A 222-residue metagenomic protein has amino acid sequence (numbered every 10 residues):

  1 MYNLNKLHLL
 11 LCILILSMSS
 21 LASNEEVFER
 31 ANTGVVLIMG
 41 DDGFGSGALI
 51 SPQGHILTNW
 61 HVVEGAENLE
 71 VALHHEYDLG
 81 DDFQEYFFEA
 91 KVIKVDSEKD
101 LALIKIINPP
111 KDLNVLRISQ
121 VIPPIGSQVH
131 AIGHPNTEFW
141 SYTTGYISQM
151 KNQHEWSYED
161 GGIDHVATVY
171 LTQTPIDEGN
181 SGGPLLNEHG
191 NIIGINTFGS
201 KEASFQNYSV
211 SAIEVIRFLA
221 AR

Functional and structural regions predicted by a protein language model:
M1-L9: Bacterial N-terminal signal peptides that target proteins for export
S17-S19: N-terminal signal peptide c-region/cleavage motif recognized by signal peptidases
L21-F28: Cleaved targeting-peptide boundary
S23, E70-H75, Y146-K151: Short, well-ordered amphipathic alpha-helices
E29-D42, I106-V115, S141-R222: Active-site region of chymotrypsin-like
G34-V35, G43-F44, S51-W140: Conserved active-site neighborhood of the chymotrypsin/trypsin-like protease fold
G47, F88-A90, G145, G183: Small-residue-enriched segments and motifs
